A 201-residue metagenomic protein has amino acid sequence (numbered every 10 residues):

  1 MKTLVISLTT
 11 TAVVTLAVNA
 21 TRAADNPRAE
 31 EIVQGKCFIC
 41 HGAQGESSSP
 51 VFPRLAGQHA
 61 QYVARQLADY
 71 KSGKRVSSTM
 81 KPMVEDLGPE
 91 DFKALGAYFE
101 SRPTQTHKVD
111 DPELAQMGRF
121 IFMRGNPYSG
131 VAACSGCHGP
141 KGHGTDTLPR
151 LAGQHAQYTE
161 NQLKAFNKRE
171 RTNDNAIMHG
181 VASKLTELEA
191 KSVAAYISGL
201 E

Functional and structural regions predicted by a protein language model:
M1-L4: Positively charged n-region of N-terminal signal peptides that target proteins for export
S7-L16: Bacterial N-terminal signal peptides
V18-V33, E46-V51, S101-Y128: Electrostatic cytochrome c docking/interface patches
E30, G45-R75, K81-L87, S135 (+2 more regions): Gly/Gly-Pro-rich "capping" loops immediately C-terminal to redox-active cysteine motifs in periplasmic/lumenal
V33, Y70, Y98-F99, F166 (+1 more regions): Conserved hydrophobic/aromatic "anchor" residues that stabilize well-ordered secondary structure elements
C37-A43, L95, V131-P140, V193: The canonical Cys-X-X-Cys-His
H41, K71, F122, H138 (+2 more regions): Protein kinase-like catalytic domain
E85-H107, M117, Q157, V181-E201: C-terminal capping alpha-helices of c-type cytochrome domains
